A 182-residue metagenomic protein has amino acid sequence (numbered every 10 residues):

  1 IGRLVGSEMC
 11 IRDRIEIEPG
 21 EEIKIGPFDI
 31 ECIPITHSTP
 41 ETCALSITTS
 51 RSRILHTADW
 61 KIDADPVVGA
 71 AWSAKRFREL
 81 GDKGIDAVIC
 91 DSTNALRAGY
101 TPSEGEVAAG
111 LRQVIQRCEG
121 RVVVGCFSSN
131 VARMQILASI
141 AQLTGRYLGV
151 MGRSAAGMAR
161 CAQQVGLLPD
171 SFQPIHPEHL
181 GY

Functional and structural regions predicted by a protein language model:
I1-G6, C10-I11: Single conserved hydrophobic/aromatic residue that forms the stacking wall/gate of nucleotide- or nucleobase-binding
R3, E21, D63, A155-A159: Short gly/pro/ser/thr-enriched loop/turn and capping motifs at secondary-structure boundaries
E16, H56, I89-C90, V124-G125 (+1 more regions): General beta-strand structural signal in soluble alpha/beta enzymes
E18-F77, G81, A138, Q142 (+1 more regions): Core dinuclear metal-dependent hydrolase active-site scaffold
S38, A58-W60, S92-T93, F127 (+1 more regions): Active-site metal-binding loops of divalent metal-dependent hydrolases
I54-A58, I85-L96, I115-G120: Gly-rich Lys/Arg/Thr-decorated short loops/hinges at beta-loop-alpha junctions or inter-strand turns that position
R76-D82, D86-E106: Divalent-metal (often Zn2+) His-rich catalytic cores of metallo-beta-lactamase-fold enzymes
L96-Y182: Hard-cation-handling environments
